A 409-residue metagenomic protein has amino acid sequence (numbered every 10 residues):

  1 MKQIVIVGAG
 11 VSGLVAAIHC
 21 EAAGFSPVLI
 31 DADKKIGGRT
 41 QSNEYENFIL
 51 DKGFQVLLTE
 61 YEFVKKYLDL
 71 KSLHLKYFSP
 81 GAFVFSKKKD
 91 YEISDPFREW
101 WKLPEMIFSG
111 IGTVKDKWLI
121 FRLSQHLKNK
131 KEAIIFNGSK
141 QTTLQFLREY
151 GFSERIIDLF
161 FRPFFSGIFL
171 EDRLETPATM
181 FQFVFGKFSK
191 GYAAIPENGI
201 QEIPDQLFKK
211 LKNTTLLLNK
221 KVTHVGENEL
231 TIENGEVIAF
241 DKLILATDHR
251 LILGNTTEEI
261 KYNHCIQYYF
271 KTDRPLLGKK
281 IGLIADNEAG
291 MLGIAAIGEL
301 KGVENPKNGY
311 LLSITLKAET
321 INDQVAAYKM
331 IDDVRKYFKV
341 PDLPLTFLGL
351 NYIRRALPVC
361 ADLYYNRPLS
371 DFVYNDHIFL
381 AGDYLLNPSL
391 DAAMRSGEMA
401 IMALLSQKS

Functional and structural regions predicted by a protein language model:
K2-L29, L405: N-terminal Rossmann-like FAD-binding beta1-loop-alpha1 element of flavoenzymes
I4, F25-P27, L75, L243 (+1 more regions): Hydrophobic anchor at the start of a short beta-strand that flanks the dinucleotide cofactor-binding loop
S12, K35, R250: Conserved Rossmann-like nucleotide-cofactor binding loop
E21-Y45: Glycine-rich FAD pyrophosphate-binding loop
E46-H126, K130-I134: Dinucleotide-binding Rossmann-like beta1-alpha1 core, especially the glycine-rich loop that anchors the ADP
R122-K221: Active-site/ligand-binding neighborhood in enzyme catalytic cores
T223-Y328, K336-Y337: Mid-domain catalytic core of redox enzymes that form a hydrophobic substrate pocket/lid adjacent to a catalytic redox
V303-S409: Conserved flavin/dinucleotide-binding core of flavoenzymes
